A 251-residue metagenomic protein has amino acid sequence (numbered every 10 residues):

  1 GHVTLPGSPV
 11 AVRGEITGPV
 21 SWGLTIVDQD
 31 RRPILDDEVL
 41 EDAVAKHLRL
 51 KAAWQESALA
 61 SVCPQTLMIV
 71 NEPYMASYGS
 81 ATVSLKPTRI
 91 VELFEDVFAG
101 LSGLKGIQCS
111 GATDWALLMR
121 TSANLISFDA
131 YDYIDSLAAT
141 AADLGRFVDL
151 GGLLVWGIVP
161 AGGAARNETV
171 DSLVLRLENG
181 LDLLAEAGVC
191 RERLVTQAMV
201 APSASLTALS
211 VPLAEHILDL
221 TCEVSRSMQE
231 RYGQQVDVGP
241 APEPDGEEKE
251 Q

Functional and structural regions predicted by a protein language model:
G1-V10, L48-P64, A141-F147, V174-E192: Short amphipathic alpha-helices and their capping/turn segments at secondary-structure boundaries
G1-W54: Active-site-proximal, glycine-rich beta->alpha crossover segments in alpha/beta enzymes that shape flexible
A11-E15, Q65-I69, L104-G106, N124-S127 (+2 more regions): Structural preference for beta-strand elements that scaffold enzyme active sites
G14, L48, E72, L118 (+1 more regions): Conserved, mostly hydrophobic/aromatic
T25-E41, I69-L85, I158-N167, M199-S210: Active-site-proximal beta-alpha loop/turn segments in soluble metabolic enzymes
A43-V44, K86, S102-T113, N124-L137: Catalytic beta/alpha-barrel core
P87-G103, V148-G151: Alpha-helix-loop-beta-strand connector modules within alpha/beta enzyme cores
N124-V238: Catalytic-face loop-and-helix region of soluble metabolic enzyme cores
